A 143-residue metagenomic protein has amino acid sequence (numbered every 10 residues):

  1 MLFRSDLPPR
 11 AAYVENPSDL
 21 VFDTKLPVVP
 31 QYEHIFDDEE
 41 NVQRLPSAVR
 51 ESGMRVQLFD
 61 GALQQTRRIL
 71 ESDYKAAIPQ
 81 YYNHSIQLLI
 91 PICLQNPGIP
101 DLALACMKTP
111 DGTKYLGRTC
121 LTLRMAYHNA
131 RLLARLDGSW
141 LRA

Functional and structural regions predicted by a protein language model:
M1-N83: An acidic, glycine-rich, mixed-charge low-complexity segment common to nucleic-acid enzymes
S85-A143: Compact beta-sheet-dominated globular domain cores
